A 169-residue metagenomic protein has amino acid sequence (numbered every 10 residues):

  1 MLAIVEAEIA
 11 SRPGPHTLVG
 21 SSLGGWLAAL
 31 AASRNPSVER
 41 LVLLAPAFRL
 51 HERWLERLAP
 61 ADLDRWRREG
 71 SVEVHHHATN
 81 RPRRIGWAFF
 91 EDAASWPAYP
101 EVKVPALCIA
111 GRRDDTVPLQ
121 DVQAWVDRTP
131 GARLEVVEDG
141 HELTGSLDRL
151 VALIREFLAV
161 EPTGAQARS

Functional and structural regions predicted by a protein language model:
M1-S11: Alpha/beta-hydrolase active-site loop
V5, A28, V122: Aromatic/hydrophobic pocket-lining residues that form π-stacking "cages" and hydrophobic walls in ligand
R12, N35, T129: Acidic-histidine catalytic/liganding microenvironments
R12-S21: Alpha/beta-hydrolase fold nucleophile elbow
T17, V38-A165: The alpha/beta-hydrolase serine catalytic core
G20-G24, A28: Gly/Ala-rich beta-loop-alpha elbow adjacent to hydrolase catalytic centers
L30-R34, A124: Active-site signature of alpha/beta-hydrolase-fold catalytic machinery across serine- and Asp/Cys-nucleophile hydrolases
R168-S169: A short, charged, Gly/Pro-tolerant segment at domain boundaries
